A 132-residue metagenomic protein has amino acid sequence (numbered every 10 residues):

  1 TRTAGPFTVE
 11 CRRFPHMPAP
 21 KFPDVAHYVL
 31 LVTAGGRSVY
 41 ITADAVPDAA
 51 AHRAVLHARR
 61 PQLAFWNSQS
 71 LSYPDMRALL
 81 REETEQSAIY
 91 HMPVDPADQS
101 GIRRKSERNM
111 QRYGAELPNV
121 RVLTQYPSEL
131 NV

Functional and structural regions predicted by a protein language model:
T1-L56, Q125-V132: Core dinuclear metal-dependent hydrolase active-site scaffold
T1-R2, R53-A58, M76-V132: Binuclear metal-ion centers of metallo-dependent hydrolases, dominated by the metallo-beta-lactamase
P15, V46, Q69-L71, P93-D95: Catalytic metal-binding/acid-base residues of hydrolase active sites
I41-D44, W66, Y90: Active-site flanking residues adjacent to catalytic metal/cofactor-binding acidic residues
A49-A51, S72-D75: Active-site-adjacent loop/helix micro-motif of nuclease/hydrolase catalytic cores
Q62-F65, E85: Conserved acidic residues
